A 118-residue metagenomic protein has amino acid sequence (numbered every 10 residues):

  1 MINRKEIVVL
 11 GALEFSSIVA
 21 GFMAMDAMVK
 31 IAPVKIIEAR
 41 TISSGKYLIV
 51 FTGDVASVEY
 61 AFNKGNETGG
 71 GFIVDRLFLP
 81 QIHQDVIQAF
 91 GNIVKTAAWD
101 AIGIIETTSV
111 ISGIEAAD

Functional and structural regions predicted by a protein language model:
M1-A12, S17-M25, V29-Y47, T52-A117: Positively charged, small/polar-rich N-terminal and surface patches that mediate targeting and assembly and bind
